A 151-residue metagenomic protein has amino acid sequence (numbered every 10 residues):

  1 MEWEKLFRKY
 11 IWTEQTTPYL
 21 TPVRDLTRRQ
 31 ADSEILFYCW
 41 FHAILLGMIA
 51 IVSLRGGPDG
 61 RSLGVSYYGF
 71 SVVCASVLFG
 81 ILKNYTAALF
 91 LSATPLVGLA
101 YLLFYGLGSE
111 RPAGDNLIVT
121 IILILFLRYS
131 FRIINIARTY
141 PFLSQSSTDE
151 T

Functional and structural regions predicted by a protein language model:
M1-T151: Topology signature of small-to-medium multi-pass alpha-helical membrane proteins
